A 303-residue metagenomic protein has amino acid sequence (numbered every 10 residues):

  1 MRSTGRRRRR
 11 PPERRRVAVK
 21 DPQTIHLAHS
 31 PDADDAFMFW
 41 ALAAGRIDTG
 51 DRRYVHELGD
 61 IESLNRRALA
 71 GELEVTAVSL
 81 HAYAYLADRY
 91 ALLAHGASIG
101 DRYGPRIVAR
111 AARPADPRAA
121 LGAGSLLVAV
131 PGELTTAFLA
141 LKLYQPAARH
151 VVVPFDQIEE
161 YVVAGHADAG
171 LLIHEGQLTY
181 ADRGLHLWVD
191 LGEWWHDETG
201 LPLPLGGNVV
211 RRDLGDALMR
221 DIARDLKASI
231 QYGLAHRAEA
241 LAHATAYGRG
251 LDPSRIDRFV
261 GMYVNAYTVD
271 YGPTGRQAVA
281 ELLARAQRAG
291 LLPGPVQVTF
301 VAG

Functional and structural regions predicted by a protein language model:
M1-R16: Compositionally biased, low-complexity flexible segments
P22-A44, L58, P105-A169, E175 (+1 more regions): Bilobed "Venus flytrap"/periplasmic-binding protein-like clamshell domains and structurally analogous long
I25-H26, R89-A97: A structural signal for short loop-to-beta-strand junctions that line the ligand-binding cleft of periplasmic/secreted
D48-S63: A short beta-strand-loop structural module common to alpha/beta enzyme folds
D60-E62, G71-A84, P154-F155, L172-L178: Beta->alpha turn/N-cap motifs
G100-R106, D182-R212, R258, A266 (+1 more regions): Periplasmic-binding protein-like
D156-A246: Pocket-lining segment of extracytoplasmic ligand-binding domains
G215-R285: Secondary-structure end/capping motifs
